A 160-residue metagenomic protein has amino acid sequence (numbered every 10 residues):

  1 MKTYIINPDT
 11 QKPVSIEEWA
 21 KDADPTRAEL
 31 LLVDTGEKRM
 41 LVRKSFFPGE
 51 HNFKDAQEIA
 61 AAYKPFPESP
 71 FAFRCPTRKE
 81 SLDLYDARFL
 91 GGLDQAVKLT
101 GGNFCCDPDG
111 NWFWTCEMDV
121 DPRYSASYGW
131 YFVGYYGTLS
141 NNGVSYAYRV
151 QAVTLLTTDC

Functional and structural regions predicted by a protein language model:
M1-P70, V144-C160: Short, compositionally biased
Q11, Y136-G137: Detector for glycine-centered tight turns/loop "hinges" at secondary-structure junctions
L32, L41, C75-P76, S81: Conserved short hydrophobic patches within well-ordered secondary structure
Q57-A72, R78-G134, S140-N141, C160: An exposed tryptophan-centered "aromatic clamp" motif
